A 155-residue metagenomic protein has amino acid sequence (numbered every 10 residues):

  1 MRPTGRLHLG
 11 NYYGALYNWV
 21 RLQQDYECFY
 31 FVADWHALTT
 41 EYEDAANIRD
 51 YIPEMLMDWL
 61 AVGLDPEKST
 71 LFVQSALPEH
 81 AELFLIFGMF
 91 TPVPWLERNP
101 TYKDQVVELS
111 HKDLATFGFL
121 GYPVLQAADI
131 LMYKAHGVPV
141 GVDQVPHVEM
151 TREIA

Functional and structural regions predicted by a protein language model:
P3-A128, M150-E153: N-terminal Rossmann-like or analogous alpha/beta NTP/dinucleotide-binding catalytic cores that position adenine
A127-H136: Acidic/polar active-site rim loop that often engages polyanionic ligands
G137-A155: Glycine-rich, Lys/Arg-enriched anion-binding loops that position phosphate/diphosphate groups for phosphoryl
